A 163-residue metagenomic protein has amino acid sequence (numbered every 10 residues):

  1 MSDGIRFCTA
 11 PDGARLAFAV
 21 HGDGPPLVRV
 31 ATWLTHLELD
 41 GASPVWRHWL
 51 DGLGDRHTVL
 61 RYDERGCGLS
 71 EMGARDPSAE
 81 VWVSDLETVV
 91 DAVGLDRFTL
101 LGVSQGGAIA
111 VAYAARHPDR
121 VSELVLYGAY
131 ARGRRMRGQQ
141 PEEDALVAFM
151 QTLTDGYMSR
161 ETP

Functional and structural regions predicted by a protein language model:
M1-F7: Short, hydrophobic/aromatic-rich segments at coil-to-beta transitions
F7-E71: Conserved HGGG/HGGXW glycine-rich cap/lid loop of the alpha/beta-hydrolase fold
D40-G41, G73, R135-Q140: Short aromatic-enriched loop/helix-cap "lid" or pocket-rim segments at secondary-structure transitions that line
D55-R56, D96, R160: Structured helix-beta-strand junction loops
E71-V83: Catalytic nucleophile-loop/oxyanion-hole region of alpha/beta-hydrolase and closely related hydrolase-like folds
E80-F98: Conserved acidic catalytic loop of the alpha/beta-hydrolase fold
D96-R135: Conserved hydrolase catalytic core segment
Y127-P163: Helix-rich cap/lid subdomain of alpha/beta-hydrolase
